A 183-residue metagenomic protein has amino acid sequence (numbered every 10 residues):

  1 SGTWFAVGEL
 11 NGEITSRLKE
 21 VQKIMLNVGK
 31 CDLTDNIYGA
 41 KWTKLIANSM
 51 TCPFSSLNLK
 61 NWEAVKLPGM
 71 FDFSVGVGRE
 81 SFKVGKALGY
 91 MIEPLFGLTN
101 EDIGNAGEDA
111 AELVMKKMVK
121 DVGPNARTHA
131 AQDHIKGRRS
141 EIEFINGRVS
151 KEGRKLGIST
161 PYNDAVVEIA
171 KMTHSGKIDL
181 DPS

Functional and structural regions predicted by a protein language model:
S1-L98: Internal alpha-helical scaffold of NAD(P)-dependent oxidoreductase catalytic cores
V75-S183: NAD(P)-dependent Rossmann-like dehydrogenase/reductase catalytic/cofactor-binding core
